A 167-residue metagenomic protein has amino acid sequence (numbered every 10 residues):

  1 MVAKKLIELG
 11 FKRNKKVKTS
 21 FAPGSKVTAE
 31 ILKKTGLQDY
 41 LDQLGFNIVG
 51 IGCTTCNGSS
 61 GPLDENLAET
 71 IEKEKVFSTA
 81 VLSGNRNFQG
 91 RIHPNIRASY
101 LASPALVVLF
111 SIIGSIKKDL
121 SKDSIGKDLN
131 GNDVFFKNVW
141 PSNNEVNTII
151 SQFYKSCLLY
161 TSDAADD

Functional and structural regions predicted by a protein language model:
M1-L32, G36: Non-catalytic terminal/interface segments that mediate subunit docking, oligomerization, and allosteric communication
A3-G10, G45-I48, I112-L120: A generic secondary-structure signal for well-formed alpha-helical elements
K12-N14, T54-T55, S59-C157: Mobile "lid/hinge" segments at catalytic clefts and subdomain interfaces of large enzymes
F21, I48-I51, V81-S83: General beta-strand structural signal in soluble alpha/beta enzymes
K26, G52-T54: Gly/Ser/Thr-rich beta-alpha loop segments that engage phosphate groups in nucleotides
A29-K34, D42, S60-A68: Metal-dependent peptidase/peptidase-like ectodomains
Q38-G52: A glycine-rich helix N-cap at a beta->alpha junction
Y160-D167: Conserved small/polar residues in nucleotide/adenosyl-binding loops
